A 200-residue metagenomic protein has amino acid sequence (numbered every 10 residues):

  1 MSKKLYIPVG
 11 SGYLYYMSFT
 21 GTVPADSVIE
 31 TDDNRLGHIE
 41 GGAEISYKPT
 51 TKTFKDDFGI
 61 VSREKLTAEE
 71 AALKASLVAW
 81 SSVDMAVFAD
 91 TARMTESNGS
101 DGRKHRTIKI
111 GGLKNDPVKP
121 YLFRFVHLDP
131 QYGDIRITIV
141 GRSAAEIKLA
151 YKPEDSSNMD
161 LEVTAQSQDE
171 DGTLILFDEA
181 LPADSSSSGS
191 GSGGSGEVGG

Functional and structural regions predicted by a protein language model:
M1-G200: Signature of extracytoplasmic/envelope-associated structural regions
